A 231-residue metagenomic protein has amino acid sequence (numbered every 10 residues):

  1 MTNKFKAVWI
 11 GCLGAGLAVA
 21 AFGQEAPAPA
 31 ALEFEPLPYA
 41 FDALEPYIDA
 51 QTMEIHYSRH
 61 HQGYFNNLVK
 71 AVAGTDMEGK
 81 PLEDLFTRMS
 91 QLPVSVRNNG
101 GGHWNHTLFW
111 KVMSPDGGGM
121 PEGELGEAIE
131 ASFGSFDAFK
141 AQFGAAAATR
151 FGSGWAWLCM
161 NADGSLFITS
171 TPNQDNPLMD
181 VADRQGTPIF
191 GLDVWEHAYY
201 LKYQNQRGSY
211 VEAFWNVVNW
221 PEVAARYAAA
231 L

Functional and structural regions predicted by a protein language model:
M1-G11: Bacterial N-terminal signal peptides that target proteins for export
T2, A20-A21: Glycine-centered signal
W9-A20: Bacterial N-terminal signal peptides
Q24-L231: Feature for soluble, non-membrane regions of globular proteins
